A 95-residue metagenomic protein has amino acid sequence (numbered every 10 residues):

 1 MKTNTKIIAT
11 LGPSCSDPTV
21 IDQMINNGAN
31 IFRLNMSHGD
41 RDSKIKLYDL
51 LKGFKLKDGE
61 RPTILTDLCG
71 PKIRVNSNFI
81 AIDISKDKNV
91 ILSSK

Functional and structural regions predicted by a protein language model:
M1-K95: Non-catalytic helical/linker scaffolds that mediate oligomerization, partner binding, and domain coupling around large
